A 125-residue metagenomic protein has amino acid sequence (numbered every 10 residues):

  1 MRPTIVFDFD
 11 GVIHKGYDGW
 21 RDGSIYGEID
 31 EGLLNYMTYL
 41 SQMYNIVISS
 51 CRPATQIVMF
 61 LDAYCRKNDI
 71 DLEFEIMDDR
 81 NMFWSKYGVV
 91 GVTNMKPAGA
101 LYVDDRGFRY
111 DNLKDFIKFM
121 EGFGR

Functional and structural regions predicted by a protein language model:
M1-R125: Catalytic phosphate/metal-binding cores of nucleic-acid and nucleotide-processing enzymes, i.e., regions that mediate
